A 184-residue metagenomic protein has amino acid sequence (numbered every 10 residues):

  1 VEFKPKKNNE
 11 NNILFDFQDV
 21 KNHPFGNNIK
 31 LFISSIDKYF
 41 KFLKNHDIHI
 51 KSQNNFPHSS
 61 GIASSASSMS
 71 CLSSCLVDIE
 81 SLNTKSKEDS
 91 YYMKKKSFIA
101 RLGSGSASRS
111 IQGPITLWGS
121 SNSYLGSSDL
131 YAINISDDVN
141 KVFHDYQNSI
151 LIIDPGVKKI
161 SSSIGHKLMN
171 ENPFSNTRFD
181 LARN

Functional and structural regions predicted by a protein language model:
V1-S60, S74-S90: ATP-binding N-lobe of GHMP and related small-molecule kinases
K4-K6, S121, L151-D154: Structured loops at beta-to-helix junctions and adjacent beta-edge loops in soluble globular domains
E10, D137-N184: C-terminal nucleotide
F17-K21, N54-A63, A100, S104 (+1 more regions): A short glycine/serine-rich beta->alpha loop
S34, K38, V77, S81 (+3 more regions): Generic secondary-structure signature for well-ordered alpha-helical cores
I62-S64, Q112-G113, S121-N122, S161-G165: Short acidic, glycine/serine/threonine-rich loops at helix termini
Y91-H144: Alpha/beta catalytic cores of group-transfer enzymes, especially the acyltransferase/condensing modules of polyketide
